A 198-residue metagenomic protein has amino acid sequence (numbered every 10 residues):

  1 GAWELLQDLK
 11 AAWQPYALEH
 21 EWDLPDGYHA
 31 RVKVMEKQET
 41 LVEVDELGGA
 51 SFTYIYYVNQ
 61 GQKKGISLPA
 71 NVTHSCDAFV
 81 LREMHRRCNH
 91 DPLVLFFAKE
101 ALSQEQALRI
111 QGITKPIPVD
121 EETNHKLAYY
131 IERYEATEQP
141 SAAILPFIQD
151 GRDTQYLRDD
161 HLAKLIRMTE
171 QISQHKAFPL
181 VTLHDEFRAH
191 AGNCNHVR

Functional and structural regions predicted by a protein language model:
G1-R198: Conserved catalytic core of nucleotide polymerization and phosphodiester-bond processing enzymes
